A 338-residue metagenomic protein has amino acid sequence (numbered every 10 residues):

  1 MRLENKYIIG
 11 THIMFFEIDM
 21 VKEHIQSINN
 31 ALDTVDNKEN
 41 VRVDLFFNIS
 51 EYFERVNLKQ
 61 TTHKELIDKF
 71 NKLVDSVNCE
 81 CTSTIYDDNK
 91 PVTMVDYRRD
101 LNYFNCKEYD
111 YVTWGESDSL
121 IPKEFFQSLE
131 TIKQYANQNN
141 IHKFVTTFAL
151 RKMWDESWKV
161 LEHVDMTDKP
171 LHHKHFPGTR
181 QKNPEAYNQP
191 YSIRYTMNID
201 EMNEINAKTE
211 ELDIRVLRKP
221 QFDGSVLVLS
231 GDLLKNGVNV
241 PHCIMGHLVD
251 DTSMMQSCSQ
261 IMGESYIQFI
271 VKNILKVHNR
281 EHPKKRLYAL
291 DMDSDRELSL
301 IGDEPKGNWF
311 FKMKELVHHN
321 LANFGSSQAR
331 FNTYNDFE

Functional and structural regions predicted by a protein language model:
N5-H12, I28, V41-F47: Hydrophobic targeting segments
T11-Q26, I49-F53, N89-V92: Active-site beta-to-alpha loop of glycosyltransferases that engages the nucleotide-sugar donor
E17-T34, N57-H63: Short, well-formed alpha-helical segments that are part of the catalytic scaffolds of diverse glycosyltransferases
F53-Y109: Active-site-proximal specificity loops/subdomain of glycosyltransferases
N102, P122-P241: Conserved catalytic core of nucleotide-sugar-dependent glycosyltransferases
Y109, N137-K143, E264-Y266: Short, high-confidence coil segments that cap the C-terminus of an alpha-helix and link into the following beta-strand
Y109-L120: Short beta-strand-to-loop acidic/aromatic patch adjacent to the donor-nucleotide binding site
I199, E204-E338: C-terminal catalytic/acceptor-binding lobe
